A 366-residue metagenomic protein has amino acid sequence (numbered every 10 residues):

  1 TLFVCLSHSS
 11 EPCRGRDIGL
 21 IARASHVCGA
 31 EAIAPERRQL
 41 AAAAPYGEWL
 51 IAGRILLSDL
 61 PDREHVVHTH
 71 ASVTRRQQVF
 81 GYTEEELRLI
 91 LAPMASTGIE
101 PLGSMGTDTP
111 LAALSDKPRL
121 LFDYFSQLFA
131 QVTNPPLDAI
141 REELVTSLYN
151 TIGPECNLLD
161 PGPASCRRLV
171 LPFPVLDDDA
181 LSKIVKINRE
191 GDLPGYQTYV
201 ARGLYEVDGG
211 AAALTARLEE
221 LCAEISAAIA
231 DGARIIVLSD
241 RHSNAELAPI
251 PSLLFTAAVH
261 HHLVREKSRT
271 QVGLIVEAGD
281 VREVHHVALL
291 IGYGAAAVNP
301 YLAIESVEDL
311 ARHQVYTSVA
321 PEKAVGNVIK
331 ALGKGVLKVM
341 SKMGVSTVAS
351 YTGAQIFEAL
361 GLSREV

Functional and structural regions predicted by a protein language model:
T1-L2, R16, H242, L247: A glycine-centered beta-loop-beta connector
L2-T215, E224-A228, G232-I235, H286-V287 (+4 more regions): Flexible, glycine-rich loop/tail regions that form catalytic "lids" or insertion modules at the edges of active sites
Q197, G209-A216, E220, S226-H286 (+1 more regions): Conserved structured catalytic cores and adjacent interaction surfaces of nucleotide-binding/hydrolyzing enzymes
S239, P300-A303: Short beta->alpha connector loops at strand-helix junctions that form conserved, small/polar/Pro-enriched
H262, L302, A324: Short, acidic/small-residue loops that bind anionic groups at enzyme active sites
